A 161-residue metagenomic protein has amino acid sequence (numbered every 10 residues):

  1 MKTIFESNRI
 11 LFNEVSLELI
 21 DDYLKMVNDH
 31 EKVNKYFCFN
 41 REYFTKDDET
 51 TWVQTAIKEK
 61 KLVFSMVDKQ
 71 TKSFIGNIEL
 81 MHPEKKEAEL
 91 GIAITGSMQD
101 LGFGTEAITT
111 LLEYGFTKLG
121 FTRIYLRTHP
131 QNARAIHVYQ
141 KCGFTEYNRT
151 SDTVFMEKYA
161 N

Functional and structural regions predicted by a protein language model:
M1-T50: A short, well-structured alpha-helix characteristic of acyl/acetyltransferase catalytic modules
E18, F44, K85, A133-R134: Short alpha-helical
L19, M98, G102, G143 (+1 more regions): Conserved functional loop/turn residues at catalytic and ligand-binding sites
D22, D48-W52, E106, T110 (+1 more regions): Alpha-helical elements of Rossmann-like donor-binding domains used by nucleotide-donor carbohydrate transfer enzymes
F39-G91, T95-S97, T150: Acetyl-CoA-dependent GNAT
K72, G102, N132: Conserved G/P- and acidic residue-centered "switch" motifs that form tight phosphate/ATP-binding loops in soluble
I94, D100-G115, I136-K141: Conserved acetyl-CoA-binding loop-helix of GNAT-fold acetyltransferases
T122-Y125, H129-A133, C142-N161: C-terminal "cap" of GNAT-fold acetyltransferases
